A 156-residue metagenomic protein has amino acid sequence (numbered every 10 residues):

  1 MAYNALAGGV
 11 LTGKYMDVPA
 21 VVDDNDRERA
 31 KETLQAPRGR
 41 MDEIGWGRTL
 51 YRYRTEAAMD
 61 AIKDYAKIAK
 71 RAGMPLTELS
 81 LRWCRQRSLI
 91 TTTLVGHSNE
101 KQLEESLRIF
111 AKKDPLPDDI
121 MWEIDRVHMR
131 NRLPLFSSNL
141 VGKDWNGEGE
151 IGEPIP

Functional and structural regions predicted by a protein language model:
M1-Y3, T93-V95: Hydrophobic faces of well-ordered beta-strands that scaffold small-molecule active sites in alpha/beta enzyme cores
A2-A5, S88: Proline-centered helix-kink/hinge sites
N4-D17, W83, S98-N99: Glycine-rich beta-alpha junction loops
T12, T91-T92: Ser/Thr-centric signal marking residues that sit in or immediately flank functional binding/regulatory motifs
V22-K67, R71, Q86-I90, S98-E100 (+1 more regions): Terminal-tail/helix-coil boundary detector
L79: Glycine/threonine-rich phosphate-binding loop and adjacent beta-strand/alpha-helix elements that clamp
